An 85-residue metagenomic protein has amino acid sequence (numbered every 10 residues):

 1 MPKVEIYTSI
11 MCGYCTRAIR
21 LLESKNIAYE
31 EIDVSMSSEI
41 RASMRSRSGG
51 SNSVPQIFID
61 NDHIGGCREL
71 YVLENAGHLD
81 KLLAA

Functional and structural regions predicted by a protein language model:
M1-E30: Local sequence-structure signature of Cys/Sec-based thiol-disulfide redox active-site neighborhoods
M1-T8, S46, E74, L83-A85: C-terminal alpha-helical interaction module
I6, R20, S35-S38, D60: Mobile acidic interaction elements
S9, S37, A76: ATP/adenylate-binding site constellation spanning eukaryotic-like Ser/Thr protein kinases, ABC-transporter
V34-N52, L82: Thioredoxin-like thiol-disulfide oxidoreductase module
G49-F58, R68: Structural micro-motif
I59-A84: Non-catalytic, surface beta->alpha helical segment in thiol-disulfide oxidoreductase systems
